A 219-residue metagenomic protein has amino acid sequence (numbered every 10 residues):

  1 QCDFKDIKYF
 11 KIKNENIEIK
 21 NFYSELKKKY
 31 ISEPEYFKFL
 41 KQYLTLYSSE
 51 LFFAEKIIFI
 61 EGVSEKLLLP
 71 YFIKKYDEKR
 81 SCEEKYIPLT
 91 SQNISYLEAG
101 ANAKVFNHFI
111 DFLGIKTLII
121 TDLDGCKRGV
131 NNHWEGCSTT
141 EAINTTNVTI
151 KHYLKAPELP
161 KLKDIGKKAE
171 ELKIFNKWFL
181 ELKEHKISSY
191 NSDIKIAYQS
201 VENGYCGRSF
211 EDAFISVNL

Functional and structural regions predicted by a protein language model:
Q1-Y47: Switch/communication elements of ASCE P-loop NTPase nucleotide-binding domains
K41-F59, V63-L219: Acidic, Mg2+-coordinating catalytic modules of nucleic-acid enzymes
